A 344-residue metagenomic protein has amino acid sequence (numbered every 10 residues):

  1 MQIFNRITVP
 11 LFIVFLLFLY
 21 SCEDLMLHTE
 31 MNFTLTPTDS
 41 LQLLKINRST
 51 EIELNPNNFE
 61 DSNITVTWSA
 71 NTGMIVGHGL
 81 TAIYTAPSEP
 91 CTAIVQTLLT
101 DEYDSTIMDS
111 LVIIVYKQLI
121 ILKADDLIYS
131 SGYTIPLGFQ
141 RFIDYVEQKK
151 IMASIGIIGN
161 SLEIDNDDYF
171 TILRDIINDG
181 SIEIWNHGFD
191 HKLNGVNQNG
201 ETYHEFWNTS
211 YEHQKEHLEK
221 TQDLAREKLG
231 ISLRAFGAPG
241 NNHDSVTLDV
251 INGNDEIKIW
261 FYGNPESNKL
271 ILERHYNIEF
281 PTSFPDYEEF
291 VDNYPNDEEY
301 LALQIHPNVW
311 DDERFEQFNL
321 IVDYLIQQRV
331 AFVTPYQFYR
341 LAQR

Functional and structural regions predicted by a protein language model:
L19-L41, Y103, S110-V112: Bacterial Sec-dependent N-terminal signal peptides
T34-K45, T65-T81: Low-complexity "stalk/linker" and mucin-like segments enriched in Ser/Thr/Pro/Ala/Gly
L80-P90: Extracellular/luminal low-complexity segments enriched in Ser/Thr/Pro
S110-S181, L224, S232, L303: Active-site beta->alpha N-cap acidic-glycine motif
L127-G138, I157-Y169, K192-V196, G237-V246 (+3 more regions): Acidic-and-aromatic substrate-binding clefts and catalytic sites of carbohydrate-active enzymes
I151-D244: Metal-dependent polysaccharide deacetylase catalytic core of the NodB/CE4 family, i.e., the active-site-bearing domain
I157, E256-G263, P307-R344: C-terminal domain-boundary segment and adjacent tail
D165-N166, I177, E183-W185, F189 (+2 more regions): Active-site-adjacent pocket scaffolds in enzyme catalytic domains
